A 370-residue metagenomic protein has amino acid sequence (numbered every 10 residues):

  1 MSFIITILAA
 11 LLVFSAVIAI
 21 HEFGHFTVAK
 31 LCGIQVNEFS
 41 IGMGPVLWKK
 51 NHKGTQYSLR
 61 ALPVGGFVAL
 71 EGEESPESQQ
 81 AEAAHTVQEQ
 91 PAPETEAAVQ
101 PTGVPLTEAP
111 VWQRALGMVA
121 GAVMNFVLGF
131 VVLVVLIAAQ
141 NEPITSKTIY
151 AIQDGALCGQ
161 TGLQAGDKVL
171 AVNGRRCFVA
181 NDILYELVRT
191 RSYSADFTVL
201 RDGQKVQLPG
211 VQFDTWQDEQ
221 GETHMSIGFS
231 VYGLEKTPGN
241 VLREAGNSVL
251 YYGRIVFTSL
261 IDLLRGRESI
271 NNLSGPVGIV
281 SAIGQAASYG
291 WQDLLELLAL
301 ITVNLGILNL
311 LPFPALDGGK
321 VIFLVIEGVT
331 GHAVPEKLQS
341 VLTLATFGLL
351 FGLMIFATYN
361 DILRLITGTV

Functional and structural regions predicted by a protein language model:
S2, T6, A10, A109-M118 (+1 more regions): Residue-level signature of transmembrane alpha-helical entry/exit and packing/kink sites in multi-pass membrane
F3-P93, L311-T330: Small-residue-rich helix-interface/hinge motifs
F39, R60-V64, A115, V119 (+7 more regions): Hydrophobic alpha-helical segments of integral membrane proteins, encompassing both true transmembrane helices
L47-K50, T148-A151, V325-V341: Membrane interface segments of multi-pass transport proteins and intramembrane proteases
S78-A120, M124-L273, V370: PDZ peptide-recognition modules
D262-G266, T302-L316: Transmembrane alpha-helix interface/packing and boundary motifs in multi-pass membrane proteins, characterized by
W291-I307: Small-residue-enriched transmembrane helix starts and helix-helix packing motifs in multi-pass inner-membrane proteins
F356-V370: Juxtamembrane boundary at the C-terminal end of a transmembrane helix
